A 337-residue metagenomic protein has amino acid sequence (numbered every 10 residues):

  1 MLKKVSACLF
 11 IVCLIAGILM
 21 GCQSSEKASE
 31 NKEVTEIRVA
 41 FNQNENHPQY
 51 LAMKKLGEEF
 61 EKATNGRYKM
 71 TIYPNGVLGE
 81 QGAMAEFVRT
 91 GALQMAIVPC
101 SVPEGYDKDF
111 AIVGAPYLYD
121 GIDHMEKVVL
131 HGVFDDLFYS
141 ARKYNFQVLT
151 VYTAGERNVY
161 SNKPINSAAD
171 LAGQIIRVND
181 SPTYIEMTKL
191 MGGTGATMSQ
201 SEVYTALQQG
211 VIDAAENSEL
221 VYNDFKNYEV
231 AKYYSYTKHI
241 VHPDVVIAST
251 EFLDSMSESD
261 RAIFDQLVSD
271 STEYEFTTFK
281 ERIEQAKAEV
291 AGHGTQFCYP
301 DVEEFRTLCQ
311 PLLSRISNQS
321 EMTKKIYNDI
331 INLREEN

Functional and structural regions predicted by a protein language model:
M1-L9: Bacterial N-terminal signal peptides that target proteins for export
L9-F10, F134: Generic alpha-helix initiation/capping and coil-helix boundary signal
V12-A16: Alpha-helical transmembrane segments
I18-G21: C-terminal motif of bacterial Sec signal peptides marking the signal peptidase cleavage site
Q23-D123, R142-N337: N-terminal secretory/targeting leader peptides
H124-F138: A gly/proline- and charged-residue-enriched helix-loop-helix capping module
